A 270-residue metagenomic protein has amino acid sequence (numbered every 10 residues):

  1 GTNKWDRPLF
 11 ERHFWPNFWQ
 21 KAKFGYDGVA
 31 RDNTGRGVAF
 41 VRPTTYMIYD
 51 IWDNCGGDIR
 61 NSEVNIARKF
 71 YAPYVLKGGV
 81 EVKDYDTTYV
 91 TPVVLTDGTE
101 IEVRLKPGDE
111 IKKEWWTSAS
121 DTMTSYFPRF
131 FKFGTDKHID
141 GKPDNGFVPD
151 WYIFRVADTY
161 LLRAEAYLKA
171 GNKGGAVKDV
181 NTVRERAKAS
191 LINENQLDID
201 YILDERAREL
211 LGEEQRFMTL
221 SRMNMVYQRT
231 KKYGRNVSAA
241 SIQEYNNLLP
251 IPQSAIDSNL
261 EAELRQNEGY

Functional and structural regions predicted by a protein language model:
G1-R31, P128-R129, D136, P143-I153 (+3 more regions): Long, intrinsically disordered, low-complexity segments
G1-T99: An aromatic- and glycine-enriched ligand-binding surface/loop that stacks and positions planar moieties
D6, V41, V90, L105 (+2 more regions): Selective for proline/serine-rich intrinsically disordered segments in cytosolic/nuclear regulatory regions
T88-G146, N224-Q228: Extended glycan-interaction surfaces of carbohydrate-active proteins
